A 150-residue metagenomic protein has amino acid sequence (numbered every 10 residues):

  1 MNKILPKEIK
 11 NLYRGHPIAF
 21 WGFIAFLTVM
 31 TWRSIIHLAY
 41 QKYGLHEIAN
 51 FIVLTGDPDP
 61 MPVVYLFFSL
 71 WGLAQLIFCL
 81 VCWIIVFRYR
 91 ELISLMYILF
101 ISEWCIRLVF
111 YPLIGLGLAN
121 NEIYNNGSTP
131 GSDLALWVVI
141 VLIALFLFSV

Functional and structural regions predicted by a protein language model:
M1-R33: Cytosolic juxtamembrane helix and N-cap/initiation of the first transmembrane helix
L27-I48: Transmembrane alpha-helix/helix-exit interface in multi-pass inner-membrane proteins
V29-R33, I101-Y111: Aromatic-anchored segments of alpha-helical transmembrane domains
I48-W83: Core segments of alpha-helical transmembrane spans in multipass integral membrane proteins
A49-N50, N120-A135: Non-cytosolic membrane-interface motifs at loop->transmembrane helix junctions
I84-W104: Cytoplasmic juxtamembrane regions at transmembrane-helix boundaries
V109-N120: Juxtamembrane "helix-exit" motif on the non-cytosolic side of transmembrane helices
D133, V139-V150: Membrane-water interface at the C-terminal end of transmembrane alpha helices
